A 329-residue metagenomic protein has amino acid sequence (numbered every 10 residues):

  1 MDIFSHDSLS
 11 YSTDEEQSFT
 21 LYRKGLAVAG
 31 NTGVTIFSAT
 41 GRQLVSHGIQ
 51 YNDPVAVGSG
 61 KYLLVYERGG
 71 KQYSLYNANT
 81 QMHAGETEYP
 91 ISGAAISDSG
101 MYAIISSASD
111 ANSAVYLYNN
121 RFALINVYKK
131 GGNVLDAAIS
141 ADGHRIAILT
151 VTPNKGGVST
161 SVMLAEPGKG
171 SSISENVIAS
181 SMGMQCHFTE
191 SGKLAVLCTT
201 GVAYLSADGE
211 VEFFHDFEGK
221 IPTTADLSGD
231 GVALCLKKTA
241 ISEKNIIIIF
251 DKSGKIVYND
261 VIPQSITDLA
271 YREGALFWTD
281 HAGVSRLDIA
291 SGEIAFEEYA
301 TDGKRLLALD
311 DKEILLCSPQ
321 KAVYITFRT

Functional and structural regions predicted by a protein language model:
M1-K61, V65-K71, L75, H83: N-terminal "mature head" segments of proteins
D2-S12, T40-G48, N79-E86, F122-K129 (+4 more regions): A short beta-strand motif characteristic of beta-propeller blades
S12-L21, I49-K61, Y89-G100, G131-A141 (+5 more regions): Repeated scaffold domains used in trafficking and secretory/extracellular systems, primarily beta-propellers
L26, L63, M101-A103, G143-I146 (+4 more regions): Hydrophobic beta-strand positions that form the internal "hydrophobic ladder" of WD40/Gbeta-like beta-propeller blades
G33-T35, K71-L75, D110-L117, N154-L164 (+4 more regions): Structural motif
S46, Q50-V158: Non-cytosolic head/periplasmic domains of membrane-anchored proteins
A108-A225: Extracytoplasmic/periplasmic C-terminal soluble domains
E210-Y299: Intrinsically disordered, low-complexity segments enriched in Gly and acidic/Ser/Thr residues that form flexible
